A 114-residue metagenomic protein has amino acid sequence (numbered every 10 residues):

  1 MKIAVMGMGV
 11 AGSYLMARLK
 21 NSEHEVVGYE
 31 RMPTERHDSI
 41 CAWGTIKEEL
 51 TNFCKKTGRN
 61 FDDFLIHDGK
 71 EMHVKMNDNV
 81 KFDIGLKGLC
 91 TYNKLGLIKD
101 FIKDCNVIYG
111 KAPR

Functional and structural regions predicted by a protein language model:
A4-M6, Y14-I40: Glycine-rich FAD pyrophosphate-binding loop
G7, A42-K47, G85, N93: Helix N-cap / beta->alpha transition motif
Y29, F64, I108-G110: Residue-level detector of family-conserved "landmark" positions at structurally sensitive sites
R31-H73: N-terminal FAD cofactor-binding segment of flavoenzymes
K55-R59, D68-R114: Conserved N-terminal helical subregion
